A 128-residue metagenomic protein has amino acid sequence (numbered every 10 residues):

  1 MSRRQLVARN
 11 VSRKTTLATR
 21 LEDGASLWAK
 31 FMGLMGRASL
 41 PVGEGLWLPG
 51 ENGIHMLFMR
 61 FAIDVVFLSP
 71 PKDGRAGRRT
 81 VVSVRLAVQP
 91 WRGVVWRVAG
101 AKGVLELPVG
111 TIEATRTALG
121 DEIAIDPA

Functional and structural regions predicted by a protein language model:
M1-A128: Compact, glycine-rich, soluble single-domain proteins
